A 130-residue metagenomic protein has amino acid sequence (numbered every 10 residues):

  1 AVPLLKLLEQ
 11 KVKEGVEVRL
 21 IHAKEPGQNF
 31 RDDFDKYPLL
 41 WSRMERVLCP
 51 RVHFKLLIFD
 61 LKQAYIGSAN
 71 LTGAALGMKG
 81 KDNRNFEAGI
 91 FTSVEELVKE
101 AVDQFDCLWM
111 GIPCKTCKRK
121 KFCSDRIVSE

Functional and structural regions predicted by a protein language model:
A1-W41: Primarily the HKD phosphodiesterase
L20, P50-R51, I66-G67: Active-site neighborhood of phospho(di)ester-bond hydrolases with catalytic His/Asp-centered motifs
H22-Q28, V52, V94-E96: Short beta-alpha junction loops
A23-E25, F59-K62, A69: An acidic- and aromatic-residue-enriched active-site/binding cleft used to recognize and process polar
R43-E45: Short, conserved active-site loop motifs that form the nucleotide-linked donor/cofactor pocket
V47-R51, N83: Short solvent-exposed loop/turn micro-motifs enriched in small/polar/acidic residues
K55-I58, A88-I90: Short beta-strand scaffold segments in enzyme catalytic cores
Q63-E130: Signature of lipid phosphatidyltransferase scaffolds
